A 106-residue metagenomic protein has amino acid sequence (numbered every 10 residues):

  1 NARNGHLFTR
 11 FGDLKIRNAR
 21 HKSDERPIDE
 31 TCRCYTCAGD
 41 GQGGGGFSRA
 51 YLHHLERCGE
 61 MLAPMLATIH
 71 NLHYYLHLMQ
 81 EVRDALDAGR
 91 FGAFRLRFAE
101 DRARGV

Functional and structural regions predicted by a protein language model:
N1-V106: Alpha/beta catalytic cores of nucleotide-metabolism and tRNA/nucleoside-modifying enzymes
